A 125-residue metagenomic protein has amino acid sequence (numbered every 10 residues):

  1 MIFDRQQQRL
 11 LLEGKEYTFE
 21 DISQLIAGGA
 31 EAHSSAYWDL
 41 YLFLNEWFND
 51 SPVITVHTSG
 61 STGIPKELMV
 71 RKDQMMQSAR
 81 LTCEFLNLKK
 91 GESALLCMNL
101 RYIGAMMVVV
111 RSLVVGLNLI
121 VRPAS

Functional and structural regions predicted by a protein language model:
M1-H33, M76-L95: Conserved ATP-dependent adenylate/AMP-binding module captured primarily in the ANL superfamily
Y37-H57, K90-E92: Conserved pre-ATP/AMP-binding loop-to-beta segment of ANL
P52-R80, N87: Conserved AMP-binding A3 loop
K72-Q77, S93-S125: AMP-binding/adenylate-forming
